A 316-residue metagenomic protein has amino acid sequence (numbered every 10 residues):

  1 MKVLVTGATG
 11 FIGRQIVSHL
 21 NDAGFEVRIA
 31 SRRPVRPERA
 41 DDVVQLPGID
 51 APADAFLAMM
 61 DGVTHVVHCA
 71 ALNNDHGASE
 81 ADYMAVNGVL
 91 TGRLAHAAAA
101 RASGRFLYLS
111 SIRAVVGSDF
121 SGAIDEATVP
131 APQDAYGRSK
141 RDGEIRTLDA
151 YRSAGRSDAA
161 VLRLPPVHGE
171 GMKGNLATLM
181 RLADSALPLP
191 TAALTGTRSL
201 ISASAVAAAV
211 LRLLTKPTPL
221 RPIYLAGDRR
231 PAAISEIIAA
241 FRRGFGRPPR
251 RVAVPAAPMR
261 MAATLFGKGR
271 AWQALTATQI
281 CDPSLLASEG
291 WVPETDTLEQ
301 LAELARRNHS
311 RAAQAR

Functional and structural regions predicted by a protein language model:
V3-A23: N-terminal Rossmann NAD(P)H-binding glycine-rich loop of SDR-like oxidoreductase domains
P47-R93, A97: NAD(P)H-binding glycine-rich loop region in Rossmannoid oxidoreductase-like domains and their noncatalytic homologs
M84-T91, L107, S139-K140, S199: Short alpha-helix in the Rossmann-fold core of NAD(P)-dependent oxidoreductases
A85, F120-V167: Catalytic helix-loop patch of NAD(P)-dependent Rossmann-fold dehydrogenases
R93-A135: Conserved Rossmann-fold NAD(P)-dependent oxidoreductase catalytic core, especially the SDR/UDP-sugar
M172-T178, A192-L214, R221-L225: Substrate-positioning beta->alpha
A203, A239, M261-P293, E303: Conserved C-terminal active-site "lid" loop/helix of NAD(P)H-dependent oxidoreductases that clamps the redox cofactor
R212-A271, A302-R316: Mid/C-terminal beta-alpha module of Rossmann-like enzyme folds, strongest in SDR-family dehydrogenases/epimerases
